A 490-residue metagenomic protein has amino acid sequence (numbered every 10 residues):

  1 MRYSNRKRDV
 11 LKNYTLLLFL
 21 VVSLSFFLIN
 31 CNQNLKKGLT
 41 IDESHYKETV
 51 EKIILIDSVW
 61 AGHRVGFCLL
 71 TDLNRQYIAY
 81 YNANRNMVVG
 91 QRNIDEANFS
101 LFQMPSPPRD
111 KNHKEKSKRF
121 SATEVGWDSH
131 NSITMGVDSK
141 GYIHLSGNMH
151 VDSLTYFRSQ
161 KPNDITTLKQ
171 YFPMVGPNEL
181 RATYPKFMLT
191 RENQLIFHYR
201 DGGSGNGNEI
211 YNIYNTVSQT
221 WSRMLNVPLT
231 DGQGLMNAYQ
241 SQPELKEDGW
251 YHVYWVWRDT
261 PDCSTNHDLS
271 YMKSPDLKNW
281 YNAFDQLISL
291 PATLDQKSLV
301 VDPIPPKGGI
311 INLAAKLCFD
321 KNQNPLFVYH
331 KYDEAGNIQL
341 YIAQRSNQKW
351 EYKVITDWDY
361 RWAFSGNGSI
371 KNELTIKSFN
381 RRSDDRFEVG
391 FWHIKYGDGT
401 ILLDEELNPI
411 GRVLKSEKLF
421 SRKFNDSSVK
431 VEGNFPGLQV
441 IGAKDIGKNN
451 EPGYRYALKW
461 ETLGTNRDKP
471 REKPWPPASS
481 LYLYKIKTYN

Functional and structural regions predicted by a protein language model:
M1-K12: N-terminal secretory signal peptides that target proteins for export/translocation
S4-N5, L16, Q33: Residue-level detector of bioactive/disordered segments in secreted/extracellular proteins and virion assembly
R6, S25-F27, K161, D276: Serine/proline-rich low-complexity intrinsically disordered segments, especially terminal tails, linkers
L16-S25: Hydrophobic helical h-region of N-terminal Sec-dependent signal peptides in bacterial secretory/periplasmic proteins
L24-T40: Bacterial Sec-dependent signal peptides at the C-terminal "C-region" and cleavage site
K36-N490: Extracellular, repeat-based ectodomains that mediate carbohydrate processing or recognition
